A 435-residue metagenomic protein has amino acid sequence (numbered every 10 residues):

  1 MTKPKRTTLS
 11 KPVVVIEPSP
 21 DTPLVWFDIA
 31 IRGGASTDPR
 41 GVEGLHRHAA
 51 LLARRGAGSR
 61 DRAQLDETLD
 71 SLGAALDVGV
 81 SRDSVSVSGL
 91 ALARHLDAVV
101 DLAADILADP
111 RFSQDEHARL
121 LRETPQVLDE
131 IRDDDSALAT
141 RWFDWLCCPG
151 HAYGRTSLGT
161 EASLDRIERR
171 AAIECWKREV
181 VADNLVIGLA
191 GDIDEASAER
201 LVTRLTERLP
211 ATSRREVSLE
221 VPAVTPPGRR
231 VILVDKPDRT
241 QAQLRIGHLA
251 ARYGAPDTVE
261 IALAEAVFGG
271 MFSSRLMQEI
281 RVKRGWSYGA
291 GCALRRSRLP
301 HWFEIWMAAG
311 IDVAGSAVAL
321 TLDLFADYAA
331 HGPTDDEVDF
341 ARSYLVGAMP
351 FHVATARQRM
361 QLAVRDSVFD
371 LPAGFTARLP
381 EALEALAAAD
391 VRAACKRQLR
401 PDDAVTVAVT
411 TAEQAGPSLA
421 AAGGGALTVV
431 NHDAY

Functional and structural regions predicted by a protein language model:
M1-T8: Short, Gly/Pro- and small/polar-rich lid/capping loops
V15-G33, E43, R214-S273, D433-Y435: His/Glu-based metal-binding/catalytic segments typifying zinc-dependent metallopeptidases
I31-A35, A93, A250, A309-I311: Beta-strand elements of well-folded, non-transmembrane domains
G44-R55: Active-site SXXK
Q64-E216, E260, K283-G285, G289-Y435: Charge-rich, well-structured scaffold segments of protease-associated domains
